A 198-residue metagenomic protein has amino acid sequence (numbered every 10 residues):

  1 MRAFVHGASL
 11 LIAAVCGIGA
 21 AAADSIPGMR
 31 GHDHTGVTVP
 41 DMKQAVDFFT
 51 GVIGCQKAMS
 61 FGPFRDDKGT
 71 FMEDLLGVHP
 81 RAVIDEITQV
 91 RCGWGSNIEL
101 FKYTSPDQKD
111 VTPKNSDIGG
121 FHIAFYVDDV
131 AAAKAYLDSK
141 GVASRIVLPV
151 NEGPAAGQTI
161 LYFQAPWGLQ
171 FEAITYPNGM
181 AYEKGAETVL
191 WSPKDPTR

Functional and structural regions predicted by a protein language model:
M1-V5: Positively charged n-region of N-terminal signal peptides that target proteins for export
G7-G17: Bacterial N-terminal signal peptides
A22-G28, V37, M59-S60, I98 (+2 more regions): Vicinal oxygen chelate
P27, T38-G95, A132, S139 (+3 more regions): Core segments of cupin and vicinal oxygen chelate
G31, V83-I84, D117-G119, G157: Exposed loop/turn and edge beta-strand positions of beta-sandwich/beta-sheet ligand-binding modules
H32, G36-V39, I87-V90, G95-L100 (+2 more regions): Short, structured motif recognition centered on aromatic/hydrophobic residues
R65, S105, P177-M180: A short acidic/small-residue loop/turn micro-motif
K109-D117, F121-A124, A132-A135: Long, charged/polar, surface-exposed segments that mediate recognition or autoinhibition
